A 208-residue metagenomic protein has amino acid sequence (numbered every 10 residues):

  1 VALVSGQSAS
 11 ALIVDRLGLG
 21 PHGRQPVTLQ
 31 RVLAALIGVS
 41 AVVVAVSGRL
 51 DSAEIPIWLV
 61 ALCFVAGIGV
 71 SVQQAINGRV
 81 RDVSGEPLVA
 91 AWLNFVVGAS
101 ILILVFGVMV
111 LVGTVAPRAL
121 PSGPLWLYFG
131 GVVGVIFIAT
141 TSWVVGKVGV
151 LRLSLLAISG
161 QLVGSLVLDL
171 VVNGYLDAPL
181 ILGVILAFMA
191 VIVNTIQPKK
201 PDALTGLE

Functional and structural regions predicted by a protein language model:
V1-A9, E54-G69, R118-G134, P179-L186: Structural signature of hydrophobic alpha-helical transmembrane segments
V1-A9, L88-V97, V135-D169: Helix-helix packing/entry segments at the starts of transmembrane helices
S8-Q30, L162-L180: C-terminal transmembrane-helix exit sites in multi-pass transporters
S10-Q25, V72-S84, I136-V148, I192-K200: C-terminal ends of transmembrane helices
L12-I68, V184-E208: Juxtamembrane helix-loop boundary signature in multi-pass membrane transporters
A34-I37, A61-L62, R81-G130, G160: Hydrophobic alpha-helical transmembrane segments of multi-pass integral membrane proteins, especially transporters
V43-I57, M109-G123, L166-A178: Membrane-interface helix termini and inter-helical loops of multi-pass transporters
V65-Q73, L111-L151, I192-V193: Hydrophobic alpha-helical transmembrane segments of multi-pass membrane transport proteins, especially secondary
